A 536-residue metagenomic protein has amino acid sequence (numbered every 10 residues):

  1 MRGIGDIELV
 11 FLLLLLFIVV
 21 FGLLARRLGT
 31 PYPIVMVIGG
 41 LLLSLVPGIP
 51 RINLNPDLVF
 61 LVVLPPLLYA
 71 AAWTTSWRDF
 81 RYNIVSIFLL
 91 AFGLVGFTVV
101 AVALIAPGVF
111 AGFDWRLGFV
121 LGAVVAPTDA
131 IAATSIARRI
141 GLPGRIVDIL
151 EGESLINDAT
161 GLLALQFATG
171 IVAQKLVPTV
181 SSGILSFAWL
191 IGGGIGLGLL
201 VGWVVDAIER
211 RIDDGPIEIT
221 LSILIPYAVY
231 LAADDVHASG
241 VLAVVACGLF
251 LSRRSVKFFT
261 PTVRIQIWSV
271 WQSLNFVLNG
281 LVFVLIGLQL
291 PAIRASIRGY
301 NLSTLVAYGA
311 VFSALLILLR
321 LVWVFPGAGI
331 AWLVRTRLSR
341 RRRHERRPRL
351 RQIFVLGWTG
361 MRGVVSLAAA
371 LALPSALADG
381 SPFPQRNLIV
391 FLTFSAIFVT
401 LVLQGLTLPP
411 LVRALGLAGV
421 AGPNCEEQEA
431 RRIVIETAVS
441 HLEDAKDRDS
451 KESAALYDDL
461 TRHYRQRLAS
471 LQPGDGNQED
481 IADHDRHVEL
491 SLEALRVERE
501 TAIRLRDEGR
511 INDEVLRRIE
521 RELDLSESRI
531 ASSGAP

Functional and structural regions predicted by a protein language model:
M1-E429, R506-P536: Transmembrane helical cores of multi-pass secondary ion antiporters/exchangers
L417-P536: Cytosolic C-terminal regulatory domains/tails of membrane transporters and channels
